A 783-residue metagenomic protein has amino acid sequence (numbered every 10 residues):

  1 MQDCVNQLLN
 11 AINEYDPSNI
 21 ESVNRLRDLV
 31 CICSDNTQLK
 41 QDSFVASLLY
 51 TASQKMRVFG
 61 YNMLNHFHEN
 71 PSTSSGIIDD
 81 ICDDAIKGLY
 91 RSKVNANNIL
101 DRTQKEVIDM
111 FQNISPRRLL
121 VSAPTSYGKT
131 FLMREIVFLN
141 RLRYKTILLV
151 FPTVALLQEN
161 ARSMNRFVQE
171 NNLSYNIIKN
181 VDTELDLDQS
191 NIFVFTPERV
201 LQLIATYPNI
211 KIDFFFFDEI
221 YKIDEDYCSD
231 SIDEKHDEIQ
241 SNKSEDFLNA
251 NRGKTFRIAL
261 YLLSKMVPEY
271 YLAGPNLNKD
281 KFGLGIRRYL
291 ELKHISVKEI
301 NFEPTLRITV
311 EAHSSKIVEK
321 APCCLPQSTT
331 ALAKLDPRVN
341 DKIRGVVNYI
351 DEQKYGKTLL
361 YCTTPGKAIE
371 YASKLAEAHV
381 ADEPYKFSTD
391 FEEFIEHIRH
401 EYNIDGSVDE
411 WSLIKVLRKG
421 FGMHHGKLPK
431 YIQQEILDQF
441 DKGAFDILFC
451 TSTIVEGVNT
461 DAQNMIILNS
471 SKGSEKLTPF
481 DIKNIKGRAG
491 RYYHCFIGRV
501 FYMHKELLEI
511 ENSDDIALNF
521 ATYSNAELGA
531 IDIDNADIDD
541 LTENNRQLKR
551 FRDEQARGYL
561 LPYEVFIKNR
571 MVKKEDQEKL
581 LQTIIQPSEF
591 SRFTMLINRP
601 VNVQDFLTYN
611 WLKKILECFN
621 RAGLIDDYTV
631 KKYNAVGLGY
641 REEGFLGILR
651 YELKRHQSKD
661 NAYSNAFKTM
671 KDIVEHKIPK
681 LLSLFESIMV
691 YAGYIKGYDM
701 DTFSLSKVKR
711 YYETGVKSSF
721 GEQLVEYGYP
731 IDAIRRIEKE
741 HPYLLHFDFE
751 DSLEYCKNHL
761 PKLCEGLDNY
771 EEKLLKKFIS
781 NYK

Functional and structural regions predicted by a protein language model:
M1-K783: N-terminal helicase ATP-binding lobe
